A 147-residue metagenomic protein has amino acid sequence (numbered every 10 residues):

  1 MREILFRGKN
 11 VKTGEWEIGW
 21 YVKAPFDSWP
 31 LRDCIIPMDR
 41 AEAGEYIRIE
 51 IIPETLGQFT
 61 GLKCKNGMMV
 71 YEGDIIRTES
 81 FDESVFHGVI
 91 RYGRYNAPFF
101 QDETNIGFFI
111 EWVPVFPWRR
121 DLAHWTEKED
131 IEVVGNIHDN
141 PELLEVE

Functional and structural regions predicted by a protein language model:
M1-E147: Secondary-structure transition motif
